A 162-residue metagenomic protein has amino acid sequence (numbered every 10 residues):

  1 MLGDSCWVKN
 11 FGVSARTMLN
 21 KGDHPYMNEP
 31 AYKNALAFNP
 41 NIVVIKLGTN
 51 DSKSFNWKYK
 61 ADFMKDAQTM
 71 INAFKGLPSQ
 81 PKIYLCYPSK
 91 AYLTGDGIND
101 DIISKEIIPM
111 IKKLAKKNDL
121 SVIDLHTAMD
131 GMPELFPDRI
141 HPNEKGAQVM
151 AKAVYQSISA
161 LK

Functional and structural regions predicted by a protein language model:
M1-K65, Y92, I102: Conserved SGNH/GDSL esterase-like catalytic core that processes O-acyl groups on lipids and polysaccharides
L2, L77-S79, N118: Helix C-cap/helix->beta junction micro-motif
W7-K9, K82, D119-S121: Conserved beta-strand segments of alpha/beta enzyme cores
N10-G12, L85, D124: Structural signal for conserved beta-strand scaffold positions within catalytic alpha/beta enzyme cores
Y32, A67-I71, I108: Generic structural signal for well-ordered alpha-helices, preferentially at hydrophobic/aromatic core positions
A35-N39, L77-P78, L161: Glycine-rich phosphate-binding loop signature in dinucleotide/nucleotide-binding domains
K46-N50, A73-K105: Active-site segments of SGNH/GDSL-like serine hydrolases that catalyze O-acetyl group transfer/hydrolysis on lipids
S89-K162: Catalytic His-Asp segment of secreted/periplasmic serine-dependent ester chemistry enzymes
